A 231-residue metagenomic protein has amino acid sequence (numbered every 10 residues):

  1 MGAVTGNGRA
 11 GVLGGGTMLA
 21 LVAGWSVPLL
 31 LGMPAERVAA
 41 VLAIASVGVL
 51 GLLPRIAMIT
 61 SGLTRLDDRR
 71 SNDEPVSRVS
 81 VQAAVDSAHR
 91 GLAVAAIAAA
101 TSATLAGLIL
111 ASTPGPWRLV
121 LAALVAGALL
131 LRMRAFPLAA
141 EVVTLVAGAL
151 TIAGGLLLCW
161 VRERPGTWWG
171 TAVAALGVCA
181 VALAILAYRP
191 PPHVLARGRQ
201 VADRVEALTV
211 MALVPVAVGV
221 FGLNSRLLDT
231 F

Functional and structural regions predicted by a protein language model:
M1-G2, T17-M18, W25, V210 (+1 more regions): Transmembrane alpha-helices
M1-N7, G127-L138, I185-L195: C-terminal ends of transmembrane helices
R9-G166: Generic multipass alpha-helical transmembrane bundles of integral membrane proteins
I44-S46, A174-V181, E206-P215: Small-residue-rich transmembrane alpha-helices that serve as helix-helix interface/gating elements in multipass
G51, R55, C179-A187, P215: Transmembrane alpha-helical segments of multi-pass membrane transport proteins and ion-pumping complexes
A153-V194: C-terminal hydrophobic structural anchor segments that stabilize assembly/packing rather than catalytic chemistry
P192-M211: Interfacial loop-to-transmembrane junctions
V218-F231: Juxtamembrane boundary at the C-terminal end of a transmembrane helix
